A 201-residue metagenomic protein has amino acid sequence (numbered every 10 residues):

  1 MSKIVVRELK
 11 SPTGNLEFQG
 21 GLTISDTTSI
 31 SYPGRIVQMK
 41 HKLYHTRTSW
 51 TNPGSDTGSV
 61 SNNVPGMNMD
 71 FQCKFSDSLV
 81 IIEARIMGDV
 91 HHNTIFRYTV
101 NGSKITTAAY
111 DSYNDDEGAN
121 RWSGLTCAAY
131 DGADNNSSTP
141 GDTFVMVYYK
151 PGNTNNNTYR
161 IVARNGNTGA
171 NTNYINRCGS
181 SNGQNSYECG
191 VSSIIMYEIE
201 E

Functional and structural regions predicted by a protein language model:
K3-T51: Glycine-rich, low-complexity segments
T51-S61, Q72-N156, R160-E201: Terminal beta-strand-rich extracellular "head" domains that mediate receptor/glycan or other ligand binding
N63-P65: Short, solvent-exposed loop/turn segments enriched in Ser/Thr/Gly
M67-M69: Extended, low-complexity regulatory regions
